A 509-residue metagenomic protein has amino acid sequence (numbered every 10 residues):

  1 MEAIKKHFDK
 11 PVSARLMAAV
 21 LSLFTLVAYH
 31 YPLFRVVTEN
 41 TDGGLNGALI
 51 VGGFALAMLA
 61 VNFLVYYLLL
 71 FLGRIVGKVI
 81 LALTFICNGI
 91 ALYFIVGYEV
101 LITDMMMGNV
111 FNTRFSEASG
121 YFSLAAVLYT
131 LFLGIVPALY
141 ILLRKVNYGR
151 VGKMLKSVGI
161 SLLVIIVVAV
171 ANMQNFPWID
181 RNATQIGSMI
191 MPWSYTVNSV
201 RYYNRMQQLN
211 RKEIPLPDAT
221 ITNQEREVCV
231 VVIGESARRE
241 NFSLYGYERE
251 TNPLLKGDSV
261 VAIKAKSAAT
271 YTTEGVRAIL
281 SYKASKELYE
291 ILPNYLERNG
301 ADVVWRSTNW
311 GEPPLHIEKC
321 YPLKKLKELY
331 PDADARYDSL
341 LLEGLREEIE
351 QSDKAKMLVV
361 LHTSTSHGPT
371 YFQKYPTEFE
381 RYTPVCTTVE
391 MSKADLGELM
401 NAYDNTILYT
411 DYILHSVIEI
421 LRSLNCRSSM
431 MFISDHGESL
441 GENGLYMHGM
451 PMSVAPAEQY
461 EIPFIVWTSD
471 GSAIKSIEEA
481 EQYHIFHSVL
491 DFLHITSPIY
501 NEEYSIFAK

Functional and structural regions predicted by a protein language model:
M1-S188: Transmembrane and membrane-interface helices of multi-pass, inner-membrane envelope-modifying transferases
F71-K78, Y98, Y295-W305, E348-S352 (+4 more regions): Catalytic cores of PAPS-dependent sulfotransferases and nucleotide-sugar/CMP/GDP-dependent glycosyltransferases
N172-V231, S236-E390, E461, Q482 (+1 more regions): Active-site-proximal alpha/beta segments of enzymes that process anionic O-linked groups
Q185-I186, S281, L396-D411, I418-E419 (+3 more regions): Active-site rim elements
V230-V231, T406-H448, F486, L490: Metal-dependent active-site segment of extracytoplasmic phospho-/sulfohydrolases and closely related
G246-E250, C426-R427, M431-T468, E502: Histidine-centered active-site microenvironments of extracellular/periplasmic hydrolases and transferases
W305-S307, L358-T365, D404-I407, S429-S434 (+1 more regions): Short beta-strand segments
T388-E398: Short, flexible loop segments at boundaries between secondary-structure elements
